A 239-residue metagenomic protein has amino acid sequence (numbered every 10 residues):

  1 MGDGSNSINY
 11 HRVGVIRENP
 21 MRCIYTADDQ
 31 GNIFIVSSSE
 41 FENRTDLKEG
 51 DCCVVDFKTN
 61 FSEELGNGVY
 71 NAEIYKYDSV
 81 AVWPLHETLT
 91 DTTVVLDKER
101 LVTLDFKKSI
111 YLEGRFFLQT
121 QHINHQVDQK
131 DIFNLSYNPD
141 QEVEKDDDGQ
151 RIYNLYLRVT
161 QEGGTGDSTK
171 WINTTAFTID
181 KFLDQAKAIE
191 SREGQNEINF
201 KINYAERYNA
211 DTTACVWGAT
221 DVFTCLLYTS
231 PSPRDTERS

Functional and structural regions predicted by a protein language model:
M1-M21: Bacterial Sec-dependent N-terminal signal peptides
N32-T45: Beta-strand/loop nucleic-acid-binding surfaces
D46-G66: Flexible glycine-rich surface loops and low-complexity tracts that mediate binding to linear polymers
F61-L65, A205-T213: Short acidic/polar inter-strand loop motif in beta-rich domains
V69-I123: Surface-exposed beta-loop interaction hotspot
D105-S168: Short helix-loop boundary/capping segments
Q161-N196: Short, solvent-exposed, Trp/other aromatic-anchored flexible loops in extracytoplasmic proteins
Y228-P233: Conserved small/polar residues in nucleotide/adenosyl-binding loops
